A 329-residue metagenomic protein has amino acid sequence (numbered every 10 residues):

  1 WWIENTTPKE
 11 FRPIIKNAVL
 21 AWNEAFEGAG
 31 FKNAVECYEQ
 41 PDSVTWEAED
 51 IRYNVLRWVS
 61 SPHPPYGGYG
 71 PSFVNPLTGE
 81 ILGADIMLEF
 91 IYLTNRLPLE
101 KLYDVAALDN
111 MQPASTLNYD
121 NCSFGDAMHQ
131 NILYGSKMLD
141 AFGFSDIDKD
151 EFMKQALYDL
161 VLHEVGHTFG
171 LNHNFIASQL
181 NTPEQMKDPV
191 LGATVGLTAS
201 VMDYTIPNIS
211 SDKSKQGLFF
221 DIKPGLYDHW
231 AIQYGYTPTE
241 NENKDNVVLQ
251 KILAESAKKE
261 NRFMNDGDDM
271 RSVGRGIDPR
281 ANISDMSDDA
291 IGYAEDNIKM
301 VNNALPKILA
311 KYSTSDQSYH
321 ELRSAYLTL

Functional and structural regions predicted by a protein language model:
W1-W46, W58, M87-E89: Fold-level signature of zinc-dependent metallopeptidase catalytic domains
N5, K9-K16, L20, A29 (+6 more regions): Conserved structured core elements
N5-P8, Y66-T168: Active-site-proximal segment of zinc-dependent metalloprotease catalytic domains
P13, G68, N95-L99, S211-L218: Short conserved micro-motifs at the rims of enzyme active sites and ligand-binding pockets
I14-A21, A25-A29, A156-L160, E164 (+4 more regions): Generic, well-ordered alpha-helical scaffold segments in large soluble proteins
L20, E47-V59, D85, S123-I132: Protein/peptide-recognition domains central to ubiquitin and immune signaling
E39-S61, P65, Q155-S211: The catalytic-center signature of Zn2+-dependent metalloproteases
I147-F152, A177-L329: Conserved catalytic/binding loops enriched for acidic/polar residues
